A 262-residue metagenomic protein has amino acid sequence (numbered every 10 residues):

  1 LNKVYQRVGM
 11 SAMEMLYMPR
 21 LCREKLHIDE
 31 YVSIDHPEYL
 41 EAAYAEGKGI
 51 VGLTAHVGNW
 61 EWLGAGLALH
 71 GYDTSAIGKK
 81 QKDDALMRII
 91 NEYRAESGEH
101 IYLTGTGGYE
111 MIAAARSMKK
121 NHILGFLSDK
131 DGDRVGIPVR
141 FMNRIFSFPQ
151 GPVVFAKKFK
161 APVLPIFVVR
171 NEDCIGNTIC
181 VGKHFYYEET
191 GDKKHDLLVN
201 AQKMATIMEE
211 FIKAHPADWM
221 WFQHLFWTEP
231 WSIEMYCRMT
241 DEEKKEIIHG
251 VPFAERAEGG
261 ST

Functional and structural regions predicted by a protein language model:
L1-T54, M87-N91, E96-G98, N171 (+1 more regions): Membrane-anchoring hydrophobic helices of lipid-metabolizing enzymes
N2, L69, E96, G108-T262: Non-catalytic C-terminal accessory region of glycerolipid acyltransferases and related lyso-lipid remodeling enzymes
K3, R7, E46-T106, D131-I137 (+1 more regions): Catalytic core of membrane glycerolipid acyltransferases/transacylases, capturing the structured, soluble-facing
L26-V32, K79, H100-G105, M142-N143 (+2 more regions): Short, flexible loop segments at the rims of nucleotide/cofactor-binding pockets, characterized by
P37, I77-K79, T104-G105, G182-H184 (+1 more regions): Conserved beta-strand termini and adjacent loop/short-helix elements that scaffold enzyme active sites in alpha/beta
L40-E41, G64, I90-N91, A114-A115 (+1 more regions): Short amphipathic alpha-helical segments and helix-helix/interface helices
